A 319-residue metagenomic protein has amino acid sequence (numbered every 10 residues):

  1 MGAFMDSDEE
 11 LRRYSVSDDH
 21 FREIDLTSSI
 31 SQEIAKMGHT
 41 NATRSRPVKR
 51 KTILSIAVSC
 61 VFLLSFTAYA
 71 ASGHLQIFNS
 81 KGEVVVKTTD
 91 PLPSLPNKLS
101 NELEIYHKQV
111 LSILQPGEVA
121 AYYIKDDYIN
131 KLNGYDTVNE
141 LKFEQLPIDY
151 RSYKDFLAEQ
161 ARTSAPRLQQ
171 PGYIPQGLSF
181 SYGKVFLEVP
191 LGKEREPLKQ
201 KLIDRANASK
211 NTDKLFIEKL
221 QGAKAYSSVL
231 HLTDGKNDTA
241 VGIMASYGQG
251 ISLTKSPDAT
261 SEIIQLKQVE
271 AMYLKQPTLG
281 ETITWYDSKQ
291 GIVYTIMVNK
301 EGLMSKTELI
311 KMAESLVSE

Functional and structural regions predicted by a protein language model:
M1-M5, H39-K98: Membrane-interface helical sensory segment of bacterial ECF anti-sigma factor regulators
M1-V48, L316-E319: Disordered, charged N-terminal biogenesis/targeting segments of membrane/secreted proteins
D6, E10-R13, R50, K154 (+2 more regions): Alpha-helical context
E23, S55-V58, P171, L309: A broadly tuned, weak detector of single residues within folded domains
Q76-E319: Polar, acidic low-complexity tracts enriched in Ser/Thr/Gln/Glu with frequent Gly/Pro and Thr-Pro motifs
